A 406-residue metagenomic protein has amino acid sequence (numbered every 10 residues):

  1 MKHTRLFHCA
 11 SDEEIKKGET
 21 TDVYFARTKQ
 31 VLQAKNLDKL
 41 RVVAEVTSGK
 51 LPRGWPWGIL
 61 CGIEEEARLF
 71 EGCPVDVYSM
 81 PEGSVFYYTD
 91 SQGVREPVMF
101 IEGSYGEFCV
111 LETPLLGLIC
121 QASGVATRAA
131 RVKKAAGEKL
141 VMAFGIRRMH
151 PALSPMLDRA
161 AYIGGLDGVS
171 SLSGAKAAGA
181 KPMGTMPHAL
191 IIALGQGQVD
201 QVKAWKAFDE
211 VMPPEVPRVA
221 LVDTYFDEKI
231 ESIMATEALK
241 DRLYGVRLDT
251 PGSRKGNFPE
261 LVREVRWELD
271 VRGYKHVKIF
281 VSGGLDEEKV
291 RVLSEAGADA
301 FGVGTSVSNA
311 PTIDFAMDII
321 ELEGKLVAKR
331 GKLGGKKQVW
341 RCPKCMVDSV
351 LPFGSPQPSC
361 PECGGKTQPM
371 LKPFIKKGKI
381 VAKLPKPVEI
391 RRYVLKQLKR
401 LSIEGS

Functional and structural regions predicted by a protein language model:
M1-V216, R242, A316-S406: Ordered alpha/beta subdomains of enzyme catalytic regions
A189-G354: Glycine-rich phosphate/ribose-binding loops and adjacent secondary-structure elements that form binding surfaces
